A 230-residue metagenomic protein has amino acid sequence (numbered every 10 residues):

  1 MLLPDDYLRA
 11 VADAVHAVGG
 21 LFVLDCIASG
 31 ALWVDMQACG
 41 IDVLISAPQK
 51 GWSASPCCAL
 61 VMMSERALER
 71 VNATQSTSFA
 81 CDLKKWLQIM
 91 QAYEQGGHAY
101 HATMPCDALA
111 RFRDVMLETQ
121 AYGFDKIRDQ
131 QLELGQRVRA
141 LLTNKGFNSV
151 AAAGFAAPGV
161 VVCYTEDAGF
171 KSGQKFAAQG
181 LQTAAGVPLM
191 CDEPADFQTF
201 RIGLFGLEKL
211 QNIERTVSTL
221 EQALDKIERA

Functional and structural regions predicted by a protein language model:
M1-V18, L32-V34, I213: Active-site core of PLP-dependent enzymes with the aminotransferase class I/II
F22-C26, L44-A47, T183-A185: General beta-strand structural signal in soluble alpha/beta enzymes
Q37-Q49, A59: Conserved active-site segment immediately N-terminal to the catalytic lysine that forms the internal aldimine
W52-A140, N144, E208: Active-site C-terminal subdomain of aminotransferase-like
N148-Q179: Conserved PLP-binding catalytic core of the aspartate aminotransferase-like
Q179-R201: Conserved PLP cofactor-binding pocket of PLP-dependent enzymes
P194-A230: PLP-dependent enzyme catalytic core of the Aspartate aminotransferase-like
